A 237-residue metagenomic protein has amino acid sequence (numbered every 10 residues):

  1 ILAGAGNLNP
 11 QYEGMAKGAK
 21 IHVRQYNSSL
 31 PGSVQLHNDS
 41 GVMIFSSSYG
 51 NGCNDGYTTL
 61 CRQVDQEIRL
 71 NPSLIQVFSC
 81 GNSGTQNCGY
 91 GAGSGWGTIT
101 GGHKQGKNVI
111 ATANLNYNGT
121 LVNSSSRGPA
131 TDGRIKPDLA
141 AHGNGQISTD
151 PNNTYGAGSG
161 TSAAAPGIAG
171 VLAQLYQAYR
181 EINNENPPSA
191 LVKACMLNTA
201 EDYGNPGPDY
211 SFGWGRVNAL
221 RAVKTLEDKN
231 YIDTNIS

Functional and structural regions predicted by a protein language model:
I1-S29, S40, N54-Y57, R69-I75 (+5 more regions): Subtilisin-like serine protease catalytic core
L2, P31-V34, C61, D65 (+6 more regions): Extracytoplasmic/secreted envelope proteins and their assembly/folding machinery, especially bacterial periplasmic
L36-Y57, Q76-G81: Short acidic, glycine-rich surface-loop motifs adjacent to enzyme active sites
G50-G52, G81-T85, L115-Y117, G145: Catalytic metal-binding/acid-base residues of hydrolase active sites
N54-L60, T85-G89, T120-S124, T149 (+1 more regions): Extracytoplasmic/secreted cell-surface and envelope-processing proteins
V64, G81, G160: Active-site glycine-centered loops adjacent to acidic/histidine catalytic or metal-binding residues that shape
T98-Q177: Extracellular S/T/G-rich loop segment that most often corresponds to the catalytic His/Ser-adjacent loop
G215-S237: Secreted peptidase-domain scaffold signal
